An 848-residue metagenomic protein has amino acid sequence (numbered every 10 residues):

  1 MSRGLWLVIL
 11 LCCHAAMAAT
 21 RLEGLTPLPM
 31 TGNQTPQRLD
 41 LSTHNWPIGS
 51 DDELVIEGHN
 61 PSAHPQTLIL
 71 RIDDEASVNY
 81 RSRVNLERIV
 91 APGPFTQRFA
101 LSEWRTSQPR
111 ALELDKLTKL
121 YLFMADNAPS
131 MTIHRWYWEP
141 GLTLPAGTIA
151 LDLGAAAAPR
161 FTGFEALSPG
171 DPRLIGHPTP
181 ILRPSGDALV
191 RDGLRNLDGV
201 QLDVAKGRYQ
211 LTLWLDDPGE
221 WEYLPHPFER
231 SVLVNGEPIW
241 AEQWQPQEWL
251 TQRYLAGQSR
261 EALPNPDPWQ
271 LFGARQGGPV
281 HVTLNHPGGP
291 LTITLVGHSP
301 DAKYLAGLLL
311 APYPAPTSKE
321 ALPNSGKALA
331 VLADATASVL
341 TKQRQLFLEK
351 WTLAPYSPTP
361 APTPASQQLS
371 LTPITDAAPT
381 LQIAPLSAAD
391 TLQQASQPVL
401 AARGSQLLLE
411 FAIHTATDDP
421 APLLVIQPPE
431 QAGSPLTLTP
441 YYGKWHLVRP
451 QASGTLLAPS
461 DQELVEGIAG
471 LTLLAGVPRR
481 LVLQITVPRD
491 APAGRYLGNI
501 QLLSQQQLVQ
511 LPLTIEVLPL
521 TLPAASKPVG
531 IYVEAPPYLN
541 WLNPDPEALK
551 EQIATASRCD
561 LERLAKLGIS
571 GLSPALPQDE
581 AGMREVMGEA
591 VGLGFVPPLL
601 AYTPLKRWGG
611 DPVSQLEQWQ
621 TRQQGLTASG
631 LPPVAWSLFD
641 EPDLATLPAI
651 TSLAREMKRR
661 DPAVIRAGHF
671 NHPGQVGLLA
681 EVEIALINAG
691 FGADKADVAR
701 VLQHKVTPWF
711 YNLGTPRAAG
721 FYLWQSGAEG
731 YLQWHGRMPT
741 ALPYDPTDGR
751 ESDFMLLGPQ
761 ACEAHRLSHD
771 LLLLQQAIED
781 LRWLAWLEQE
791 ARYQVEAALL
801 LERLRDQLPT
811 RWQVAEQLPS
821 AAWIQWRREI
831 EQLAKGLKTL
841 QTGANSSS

Functional and structural regions predicted by a protein language model:
G32-Q108, A125-T132, V232-E242: Extracellular ligand-binding interfaces
L142-T341: Compositionally biased, intrinsically disordered or flexible polar/acidic segments
H286-P290, G297-P316, A412-P429, I468-S526: Extended acidic/polar, glycine-enriched regions that form or flank non-catalytic beta-rich accessory modules
K327, Q510-K606, P632-A635: An acidic-aromatic substrate-binding cleft motif
F347-S357, T621-D643, E656-I665, H669-N671 (+1 more regions): Catalytic domains of carbohydrate-active enzymes that cleave complex glycans
P360-Q393, Q406, A416-L483: Surface-exposed binding patches on compact interaction domains or structured appendages
V596-G610, Q618-P648, L653, P673-V676: Active-site groove signature of glycoside hydrolases
L686-D748: Catalytic-core region of carbohydrate-active enzymes that cleave or remodel glycosidic bonds
